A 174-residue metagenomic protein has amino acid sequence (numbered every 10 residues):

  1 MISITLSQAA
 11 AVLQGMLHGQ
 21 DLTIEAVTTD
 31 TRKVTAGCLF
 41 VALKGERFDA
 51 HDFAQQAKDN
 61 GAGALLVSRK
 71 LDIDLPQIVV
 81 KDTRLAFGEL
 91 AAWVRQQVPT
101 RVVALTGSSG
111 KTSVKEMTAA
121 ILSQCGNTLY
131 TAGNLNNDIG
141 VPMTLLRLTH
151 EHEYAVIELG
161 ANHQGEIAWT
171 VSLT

Functional and structural regions predicted by a protein language model:
M1-E89: N-terminal leader/targeting and accessory segments in enzymes
F87-T174: Phosphate-binding loop of NTP-binding sites
